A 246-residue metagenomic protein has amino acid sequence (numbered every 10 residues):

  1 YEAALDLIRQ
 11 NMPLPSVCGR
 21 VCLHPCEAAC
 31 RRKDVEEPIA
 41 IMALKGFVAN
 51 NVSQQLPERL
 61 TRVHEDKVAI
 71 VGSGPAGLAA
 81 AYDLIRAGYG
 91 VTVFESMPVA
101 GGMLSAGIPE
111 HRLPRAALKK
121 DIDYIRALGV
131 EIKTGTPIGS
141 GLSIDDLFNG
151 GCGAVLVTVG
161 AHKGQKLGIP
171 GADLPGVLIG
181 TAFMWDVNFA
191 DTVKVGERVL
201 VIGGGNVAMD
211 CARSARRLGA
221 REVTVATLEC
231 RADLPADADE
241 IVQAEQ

Functional and structural regions predicted by a protein language model:
Y1-R20, V35-R62, V187-N188: Ferredoxin-type iron-sulfur electron-transfer modules in oxidoreductases and energy-metabolism complexes
M12-I41, G77-A79, L156, G203: Cysteine-centered iron-sulfur cluster-binding motifs in ferredoxin-type domains/subunits of redox enzymes
P38-I39, G107-I132, A172-F183, A236-Q246: N-terminal glycine-rich dinucleotide-binding loop that anchors FAD/FMN and/or NAD(P) in oxidoreductases
R62-V71, K119-I169: Feature captures the FAD/FMN-dependent oxidoreductase FAD-binding
A69-F94, K133-F148, K163-Q165, A182-A238: Rossmann-like dinucleotide/flavin-binding elements
V99-A106: Gly-rich Lys/Arg/Thr-decorated short loops/hinges at beta-loop-alpha junctions or inter-strand turns that position
G153, P175, E197: Conserved acidic residues
V157-T158, I179, V201: Redox-cofactor binding/interface segments in oxidoreductases and associated redox assembly factors
